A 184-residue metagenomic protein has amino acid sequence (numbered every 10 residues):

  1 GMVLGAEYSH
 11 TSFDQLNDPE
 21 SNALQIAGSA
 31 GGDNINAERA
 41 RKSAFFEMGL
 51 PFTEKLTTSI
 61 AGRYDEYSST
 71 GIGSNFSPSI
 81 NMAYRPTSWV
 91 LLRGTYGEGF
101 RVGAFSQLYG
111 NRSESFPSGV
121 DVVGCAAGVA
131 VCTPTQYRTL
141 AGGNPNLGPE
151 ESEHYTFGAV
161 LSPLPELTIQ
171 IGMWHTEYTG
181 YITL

Functional and structural regions predicted by a protein language model:
M2-T11, I35-R85, S152: Surface-exposed extracellular loop regions of Gram-negative outer-membrane beta-barrel proteins
Y8-D14, G62-S68, F76, Y96-V102 (+3 more regions): Transmembrane beta-strands of outer-membrane beta-barrel pores
F13, K55-T58, S88-L92, P165-I169: Repeated loop/turn-to-beta-strand initiation elements of outer-membrane beta-barrel proteins
D18-I26, F76-N81, Y109-P117: Flexible, surface-exposed loop regions and adjacent strand-edge segments of Gram-negative outer-membrane beta-barrel
Q25-G32, A61-Y64, Q136-G143: Extracytoplasmic loops and strand-loop junctions of Gram-negative outer membrane beta-barrel proteins
A37, G148, M173-L184: Outer membrane beta-barrel strand-and-loop segments of large Gram-negative receptors, especially TonB-dependent
A37, G99-Q170: Outer-membrane beta-barrel signature, preferentially recognizing the C-terminal barrel domain of Gram-negative
F45-G49, N81, T95, N146 (+2 more regions): Outer-membrane beta-barrel architecture
